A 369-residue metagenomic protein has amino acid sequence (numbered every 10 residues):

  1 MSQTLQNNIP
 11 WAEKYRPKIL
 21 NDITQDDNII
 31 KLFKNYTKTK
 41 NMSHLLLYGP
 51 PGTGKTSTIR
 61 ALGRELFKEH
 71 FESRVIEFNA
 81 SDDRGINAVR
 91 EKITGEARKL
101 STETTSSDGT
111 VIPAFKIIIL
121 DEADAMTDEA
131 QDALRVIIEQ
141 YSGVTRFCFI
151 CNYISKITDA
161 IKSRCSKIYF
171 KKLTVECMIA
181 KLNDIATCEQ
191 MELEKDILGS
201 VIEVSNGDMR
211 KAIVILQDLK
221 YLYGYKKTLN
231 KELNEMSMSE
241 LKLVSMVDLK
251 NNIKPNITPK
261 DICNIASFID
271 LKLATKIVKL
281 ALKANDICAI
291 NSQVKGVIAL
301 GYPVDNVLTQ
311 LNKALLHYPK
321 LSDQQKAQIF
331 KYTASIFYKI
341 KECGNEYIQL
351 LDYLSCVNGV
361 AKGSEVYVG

Functional and structural regions predicted by a protein language model:
M1-K167, E176-C177, K195, G199 (+6 more regions): P-loop/Walker A NTP-binding region and its immediately flanking N-terminal helices in P-loop NTPase folds
P10, K156, L173, Q190-E192 (+1 more regions): Short helix-capping and inter-helix turn/linker motifs at the boundaries of alpha-helical repeat units
D26, G207-D208: Short loop-to-helix capping motifs
C165, K171-I197, M209: Conserved small helical "lid"/interfacial subdomain of P-loop NTPases
L198-V204, R210-Y225, C263, V278-K279 (+2 more regions): C-terminal helical "lid" of AAA+/P-loop NTPase domains
K250-K276: Conserved alpha/beta core segments of nucleic-acid transaction machinery
L273-G369: Helix-rich C-terminal "collar"/helical-bundle subdomain used as an assembly and partner-interaction module in RFC-like
